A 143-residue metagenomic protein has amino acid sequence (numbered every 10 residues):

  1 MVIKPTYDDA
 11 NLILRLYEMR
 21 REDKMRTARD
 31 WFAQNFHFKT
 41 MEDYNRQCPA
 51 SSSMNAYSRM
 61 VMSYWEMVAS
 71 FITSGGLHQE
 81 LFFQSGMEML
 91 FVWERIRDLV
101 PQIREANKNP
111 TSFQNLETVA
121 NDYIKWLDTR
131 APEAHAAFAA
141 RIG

Functional and structural regions predicted by a protein language model:
M1-G143: Acidic, Ser/Pro/Thr-rich low-complexity regulatory regions and the short amphipathic helical interaction modules they
